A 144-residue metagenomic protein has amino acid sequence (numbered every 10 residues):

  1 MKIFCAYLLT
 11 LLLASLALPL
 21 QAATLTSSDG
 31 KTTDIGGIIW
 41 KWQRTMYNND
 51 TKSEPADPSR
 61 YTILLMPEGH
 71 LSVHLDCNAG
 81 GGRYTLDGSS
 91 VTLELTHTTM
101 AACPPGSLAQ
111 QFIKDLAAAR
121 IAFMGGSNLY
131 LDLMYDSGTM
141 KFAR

Functional and structural regions predicted by a protein language model:
K2, L18-R144: Lipid interaction determinants
Y7-P19: Bacterial N-terminal signal peptides
